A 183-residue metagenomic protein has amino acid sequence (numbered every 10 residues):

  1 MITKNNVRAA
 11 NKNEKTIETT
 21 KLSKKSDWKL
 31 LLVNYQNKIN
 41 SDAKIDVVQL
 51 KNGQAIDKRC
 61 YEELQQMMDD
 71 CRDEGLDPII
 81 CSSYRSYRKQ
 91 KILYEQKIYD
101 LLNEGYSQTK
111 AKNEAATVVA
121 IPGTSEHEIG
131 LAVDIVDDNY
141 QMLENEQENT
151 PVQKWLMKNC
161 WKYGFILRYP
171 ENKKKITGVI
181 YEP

Functional and structural regions predicted by a protein language model:
M1-P183: Extracytoplasmic cell-surface/polysaccharide-interacting catalytic and binding patches
